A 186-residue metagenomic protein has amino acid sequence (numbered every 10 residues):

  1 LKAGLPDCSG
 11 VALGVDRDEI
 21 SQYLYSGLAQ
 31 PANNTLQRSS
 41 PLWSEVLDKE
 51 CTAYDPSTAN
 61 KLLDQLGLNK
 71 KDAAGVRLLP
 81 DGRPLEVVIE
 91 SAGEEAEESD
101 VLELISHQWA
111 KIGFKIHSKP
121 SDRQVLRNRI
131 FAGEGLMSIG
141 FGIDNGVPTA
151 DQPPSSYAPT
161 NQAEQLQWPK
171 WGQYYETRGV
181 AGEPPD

Functional and structural regions predicted by a protein language model:
K2-S9, L13, S21-Q22, N33 (+4 more regions): Extracytoplasmic/peripheral linker and loop segments enriched in polar/acidic and small residues with frequent Thr/Pro
R17-I20, G27-P31, S40-W43, G93-E97 (+2 more regions): Solvent-exposed loop/turn segments at secondary-structure junctions within structured extracellular/periplasmic domains
Q22-G27, A32-L36, P56, S99-E103 (+2 more regions): Short, solvent-exposed loop/turn and secondary-structure capping segments
P31-A73, S91-D100: Structural transition elements
K70-P84: Short helix/loop segment immediately N-terminal to the Walker
P84-G93, I116-K119: Short, well-ordered beta-strand elements
E103-I112, V125-L136: Short helices/loops that flank or line small-molecule/ion binding pockets
L136-G142: Paired acidic/hydrophobic, glycine-rich loop segments that form the ligand-binding mouth/hinge of periplasmic-binding
